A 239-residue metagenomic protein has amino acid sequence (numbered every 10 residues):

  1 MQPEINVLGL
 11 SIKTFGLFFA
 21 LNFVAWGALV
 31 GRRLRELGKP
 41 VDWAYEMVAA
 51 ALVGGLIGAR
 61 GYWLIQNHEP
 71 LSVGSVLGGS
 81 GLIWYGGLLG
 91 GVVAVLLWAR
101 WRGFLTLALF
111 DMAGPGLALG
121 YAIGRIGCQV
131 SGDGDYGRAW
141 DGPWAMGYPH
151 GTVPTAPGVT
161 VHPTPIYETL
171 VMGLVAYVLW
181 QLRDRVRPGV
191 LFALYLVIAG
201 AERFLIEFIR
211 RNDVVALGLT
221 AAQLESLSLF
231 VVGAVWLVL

Functional and structural regions predicted by a protein language model:
M1-L239: A feature for loop-to-transmembrane-helix boundaries and adjacent hydrophobic helices in multi-pass integral membrane
